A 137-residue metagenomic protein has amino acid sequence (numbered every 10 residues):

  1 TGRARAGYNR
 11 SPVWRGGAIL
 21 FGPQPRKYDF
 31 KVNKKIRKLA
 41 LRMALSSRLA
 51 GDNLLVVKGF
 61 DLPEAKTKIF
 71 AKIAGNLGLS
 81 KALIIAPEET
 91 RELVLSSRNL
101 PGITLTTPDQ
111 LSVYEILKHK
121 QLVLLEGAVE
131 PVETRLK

Functional and structural regions predicted by a protein language model:
T1-F21: Glycine/serine-rich anion-binding loops at beta->alpha junctions that coordinate negatively charged ligand groups
G22-K137: Extended polybasic, low-complexity segments that bind anionic RNA or targeting/receptor surfaces
